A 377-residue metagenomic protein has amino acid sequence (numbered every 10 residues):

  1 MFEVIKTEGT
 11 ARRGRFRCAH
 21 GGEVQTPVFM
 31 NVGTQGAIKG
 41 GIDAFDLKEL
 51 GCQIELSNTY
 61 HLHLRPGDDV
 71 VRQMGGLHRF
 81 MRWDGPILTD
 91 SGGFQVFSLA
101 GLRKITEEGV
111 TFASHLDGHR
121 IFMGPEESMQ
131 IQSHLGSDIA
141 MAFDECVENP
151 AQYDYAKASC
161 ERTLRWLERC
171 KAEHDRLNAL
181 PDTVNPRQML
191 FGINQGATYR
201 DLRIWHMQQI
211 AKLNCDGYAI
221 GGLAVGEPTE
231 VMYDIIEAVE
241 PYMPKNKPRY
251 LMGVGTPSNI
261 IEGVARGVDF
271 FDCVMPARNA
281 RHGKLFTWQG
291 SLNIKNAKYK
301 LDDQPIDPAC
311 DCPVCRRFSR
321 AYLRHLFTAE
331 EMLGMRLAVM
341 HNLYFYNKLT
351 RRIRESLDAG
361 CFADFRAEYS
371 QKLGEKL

Functional and structural regions predicted by a protein language model:
M1-R15, V24-N31, G40-G41, D144-P150 (+1 more regions): C-terminal extensions of enzymes
M1-V184, A297-K300: Non-catalytic, usually N-terminal nucleic-acid engagement modules in DNA/RNA processing proteins
G22, E55, D90, Q132 (+5 more regions): Conserved, mostly hydrophobic/aromatic
G22, T163-C170, I210, V239 (+2 more regions): Hydrophobic alpha-helical packing residues
G136, L167, K171-H174, N178 (+4 more regions): Structural signal for hydrophobic packing residues in well-ordered secondary-structure cores of soluble enzyme domains
N149-Q152, K157, G217-L223, M332-M335: Glycine- and acidic
E161-L164, E173, L177, N185-I306: Glycine-rich phosphate/ribose-binding loops and adjacent secondary-structure elements that form binding surfaces
